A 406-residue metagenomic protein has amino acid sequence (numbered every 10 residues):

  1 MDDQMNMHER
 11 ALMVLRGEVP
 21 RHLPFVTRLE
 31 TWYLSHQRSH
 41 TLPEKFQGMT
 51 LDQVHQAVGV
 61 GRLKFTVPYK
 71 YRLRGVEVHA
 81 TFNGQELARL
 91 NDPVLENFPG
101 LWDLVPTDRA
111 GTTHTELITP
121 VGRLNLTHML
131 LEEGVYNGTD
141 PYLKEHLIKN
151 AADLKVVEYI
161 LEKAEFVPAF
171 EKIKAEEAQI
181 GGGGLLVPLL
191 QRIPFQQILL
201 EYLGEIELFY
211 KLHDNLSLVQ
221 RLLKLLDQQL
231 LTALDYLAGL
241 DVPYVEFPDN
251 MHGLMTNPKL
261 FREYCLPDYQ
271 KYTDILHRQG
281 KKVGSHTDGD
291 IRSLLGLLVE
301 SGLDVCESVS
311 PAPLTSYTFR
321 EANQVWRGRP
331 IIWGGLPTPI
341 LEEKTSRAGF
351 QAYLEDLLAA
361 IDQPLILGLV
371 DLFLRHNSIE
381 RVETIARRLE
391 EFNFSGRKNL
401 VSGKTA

Functional and structural regions predicted by a protein language model:
M1-P43, I118, I148-A406: Active-site loop segments of alpha/beta catalytic cores
S35-N97: Segments that shape or occlude catalytic/ligand-binding pockets
R89-W102, L131-K172: A gly/proline- and charged-residue-enriched helix-loop-helix capping module
W102, T115-T119: Short beta-strand segments that buttress and anchor functional surface loops
D108-T113: A short, compositionally biased
